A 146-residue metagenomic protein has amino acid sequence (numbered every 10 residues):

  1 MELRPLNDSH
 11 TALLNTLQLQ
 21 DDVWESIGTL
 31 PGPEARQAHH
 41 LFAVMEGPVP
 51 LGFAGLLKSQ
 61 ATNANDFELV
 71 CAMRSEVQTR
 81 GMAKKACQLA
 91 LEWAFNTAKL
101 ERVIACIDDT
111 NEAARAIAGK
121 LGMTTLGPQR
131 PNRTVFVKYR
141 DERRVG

Functional and structural regions predicted by a protein language model:
M1-S26, H39-G146: Acyl-donor (CoA/ACP) binding surface of acyl/acetyltransferases
T29: Conserved Nudix-box catalytic region and its N-terminal flanking loop in Nudix hydrolases and closely related
P33-A38: Short loop/turn motifs at secondary-structure junctions and domain boundaries
